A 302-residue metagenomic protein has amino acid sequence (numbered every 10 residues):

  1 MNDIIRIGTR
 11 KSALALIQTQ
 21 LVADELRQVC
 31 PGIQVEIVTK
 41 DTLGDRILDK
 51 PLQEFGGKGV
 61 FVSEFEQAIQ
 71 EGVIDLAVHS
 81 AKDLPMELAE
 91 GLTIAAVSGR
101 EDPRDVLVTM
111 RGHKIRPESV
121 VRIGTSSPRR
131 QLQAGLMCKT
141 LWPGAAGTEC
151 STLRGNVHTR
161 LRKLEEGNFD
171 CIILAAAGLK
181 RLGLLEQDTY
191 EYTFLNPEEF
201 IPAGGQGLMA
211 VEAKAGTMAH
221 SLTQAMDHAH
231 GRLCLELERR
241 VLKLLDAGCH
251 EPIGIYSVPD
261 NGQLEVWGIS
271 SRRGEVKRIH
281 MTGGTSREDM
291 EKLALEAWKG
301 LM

Functional and structural regions predicted by a protein language model:
N2-D41, R46-I47, E54, V62 (+2 more regions): Small-molecule-sensing regulatory modules
G44-D49, A77, P85-L88: Short active-site-adjacent helix-start/loop capping segments
D49-L76: Short, structured active-site "lid" loops
I74-V78, D170-C171: Short, Asp-centered acidic motifs that coordinate Mg2+ and/or phosphate in catalytic or ligand-binding sites
A81-K82, L88-G147: A conserved helix-loop-strand patch within extracytoplasmic ligand-binding domains of the periplasmic binding
A81-L84, A177-L179: Short glycine-rich anion-binding loops that position phosphate/pyrophosphate groups of nucleotides and phosphorylated
